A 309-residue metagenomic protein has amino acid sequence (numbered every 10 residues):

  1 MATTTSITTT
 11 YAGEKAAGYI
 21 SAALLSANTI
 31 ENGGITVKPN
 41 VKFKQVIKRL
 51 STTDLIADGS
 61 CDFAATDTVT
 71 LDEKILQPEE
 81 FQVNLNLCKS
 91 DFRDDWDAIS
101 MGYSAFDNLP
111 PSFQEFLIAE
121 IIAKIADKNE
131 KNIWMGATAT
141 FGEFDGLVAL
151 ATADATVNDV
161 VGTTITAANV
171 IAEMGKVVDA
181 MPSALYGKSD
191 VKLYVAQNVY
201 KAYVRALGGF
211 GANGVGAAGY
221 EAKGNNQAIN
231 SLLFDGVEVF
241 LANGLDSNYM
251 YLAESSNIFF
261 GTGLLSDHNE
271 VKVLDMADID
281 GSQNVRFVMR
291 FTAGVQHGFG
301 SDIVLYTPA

Functional and structural regions predicted by a protein language model:
A2-A57, D145-A168, V204-A309: Sequence/fold signature of self-assembling virion shell proteins
I56-F116: Long, hydrophobic/aromatic-enriched structural stretches that serve as scaffold segments
E80-Q82, K188-D190, N284: Extracellular structured ligand-interaction cores
K89, A151, Q197-V199, F291: Short, flexible loop/turn elements at secondary-structure junctions
D95-W96, E130, A202-V204: Short helix/loop capping segments that flank catalytic or ligand/cofactor-binding pockets
A98-A180, T307-A309: Alpha-helical scaffold segments that mediate packing/assembly in large oligomeric complexes
I133-T138, G187-A196, G216: Short coil/turn segments at secondary-structure boundaries
A172-F210: Ordered core of a single globular domain
